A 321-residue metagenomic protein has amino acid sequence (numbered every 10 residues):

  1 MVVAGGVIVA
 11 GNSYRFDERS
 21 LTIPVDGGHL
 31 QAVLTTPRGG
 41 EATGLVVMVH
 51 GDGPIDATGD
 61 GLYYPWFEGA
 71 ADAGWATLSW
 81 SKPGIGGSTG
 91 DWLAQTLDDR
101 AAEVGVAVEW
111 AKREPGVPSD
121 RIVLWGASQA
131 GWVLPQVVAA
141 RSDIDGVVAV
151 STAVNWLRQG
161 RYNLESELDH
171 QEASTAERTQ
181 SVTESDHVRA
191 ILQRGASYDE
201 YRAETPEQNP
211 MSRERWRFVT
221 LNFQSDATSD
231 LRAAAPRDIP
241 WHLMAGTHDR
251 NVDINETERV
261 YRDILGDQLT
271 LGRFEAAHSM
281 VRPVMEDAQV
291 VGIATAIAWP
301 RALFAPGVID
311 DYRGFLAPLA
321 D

Functional and structural regions predicted by a protein language model:
I8-G40: N-terminal cap/lid segment of alpha/beta-hydrolase-fold proteins
A42-G51: Short beta-strand element of the alpha/beta-hydrolase
D56-W66, K82, N255: The serine-hydrolase catalytic nucleophile loop
A70-G87: Conserved alpha/beta-hydrolase
A94-P115: Alpha/beta-hydrolase active-site loop
V148-A233: Accessory cap/linker subdomain of secreted extracellular hydrolases
L243-A245: Short beta-strand/loop motif that positions the catalytic acidic residue of the alpha/beta-hydrolase fold
V252-D263: Short alpha-helix in the alpha/beta-hydrolase fold that links the catalytic acid
